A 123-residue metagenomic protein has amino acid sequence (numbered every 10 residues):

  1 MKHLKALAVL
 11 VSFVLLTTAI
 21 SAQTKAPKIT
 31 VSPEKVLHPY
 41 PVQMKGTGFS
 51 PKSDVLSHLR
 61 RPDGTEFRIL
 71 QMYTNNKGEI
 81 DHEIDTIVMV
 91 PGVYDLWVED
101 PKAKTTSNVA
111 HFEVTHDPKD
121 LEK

Functional and structural regions predicted by a protein language model:
M1-V11: Bacterial N-terminal signal peptides that target proteins for export
S12-I20: Hydrophobic h-region of N-terminal signal peptides that target proteins for export in Gram-negative bacteria
I20-K123: Extracytoplasmic/secretory-pathway segments with low complexity and glycosylation-like composition
